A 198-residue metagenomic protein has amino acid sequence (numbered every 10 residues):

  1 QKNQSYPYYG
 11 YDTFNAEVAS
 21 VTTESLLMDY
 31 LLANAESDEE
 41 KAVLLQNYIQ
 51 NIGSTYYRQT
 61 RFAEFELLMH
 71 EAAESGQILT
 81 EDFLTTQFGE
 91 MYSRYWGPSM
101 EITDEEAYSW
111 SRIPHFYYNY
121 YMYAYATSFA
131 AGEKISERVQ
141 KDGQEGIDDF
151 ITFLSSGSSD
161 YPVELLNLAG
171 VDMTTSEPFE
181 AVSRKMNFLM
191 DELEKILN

Functional and structural regions predicted by a protein language model:
Q1-P7: Catalytic Zn2+-binding segment of zinc metalloproteases
P7-F14, I52, Y56, H115-M122: Short, solvent-exposed segments of well-ordered alpha helices
G10-E40, Y48-Q50, S54, S128: Post-HExxH zinc-binding segment in Zn-dependent metallohydrolases
T22-S25, A33, E39, Q59 (+2 more regions): C-terminal, non-catalytic "cap/extension" segments appended to globular domains
I49-T55, T60, L68: Long, K/E/R/D-enriched contiguous segments that form extended
